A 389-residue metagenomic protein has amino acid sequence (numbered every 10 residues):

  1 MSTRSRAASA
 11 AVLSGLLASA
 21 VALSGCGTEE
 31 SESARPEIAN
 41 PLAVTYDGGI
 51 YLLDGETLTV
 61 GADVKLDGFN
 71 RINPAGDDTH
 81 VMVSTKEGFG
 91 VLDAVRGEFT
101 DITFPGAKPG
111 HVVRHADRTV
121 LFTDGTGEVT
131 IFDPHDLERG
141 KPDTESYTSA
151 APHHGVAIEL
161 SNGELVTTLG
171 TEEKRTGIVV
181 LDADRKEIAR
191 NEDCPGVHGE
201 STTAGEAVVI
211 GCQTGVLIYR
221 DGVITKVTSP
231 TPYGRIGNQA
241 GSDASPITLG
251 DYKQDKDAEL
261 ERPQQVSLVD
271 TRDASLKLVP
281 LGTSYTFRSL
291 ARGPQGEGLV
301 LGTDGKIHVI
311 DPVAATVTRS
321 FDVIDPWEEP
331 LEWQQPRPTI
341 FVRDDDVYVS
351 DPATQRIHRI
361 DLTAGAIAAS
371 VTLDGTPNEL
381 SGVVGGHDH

Functional and structural regions predicted by a protein language model:
V21-G25: C-terminal motif of bacterial Sec signal peptides marking the signal peptidase cleavage site
E30-S33, L66-T79, F104-R118, T148-N162 (+5 more regions): Repeated scaffold domains used in trafficking and secretory/extracellular systems, primarily beta-propellers
E37-Y46, N73-G90, V112-I131, A157-E172 (+6 more regions): Short beta-strand elements that form the blades of beta-propeller/WD-repeat-like and other beta-sheet-rich scaffold
E56-K65, R96-F104, E138-S149, R185-E192 (+4 more regions): A short beta-strand motif characteristic of beta-propeller blades
R96-G211: Long, acidic/polar, low-complexity amphipathic helices and coiled-coil-like
E172-G293: Acidic, serine/threonine- and glycine-rich low-complexity intrinsically disordered segments that serve as flexible
Q265-P352: Intrinsically disordered, low-complexity segments enriched in Gly and acidic/Ser/Thr residues that form flexible
P352-H389: Blade-level signature of beta-propeller repeat domains, shared across WD40, Kelch, NHL, RCC1 and BNR/Asp-box propellers
